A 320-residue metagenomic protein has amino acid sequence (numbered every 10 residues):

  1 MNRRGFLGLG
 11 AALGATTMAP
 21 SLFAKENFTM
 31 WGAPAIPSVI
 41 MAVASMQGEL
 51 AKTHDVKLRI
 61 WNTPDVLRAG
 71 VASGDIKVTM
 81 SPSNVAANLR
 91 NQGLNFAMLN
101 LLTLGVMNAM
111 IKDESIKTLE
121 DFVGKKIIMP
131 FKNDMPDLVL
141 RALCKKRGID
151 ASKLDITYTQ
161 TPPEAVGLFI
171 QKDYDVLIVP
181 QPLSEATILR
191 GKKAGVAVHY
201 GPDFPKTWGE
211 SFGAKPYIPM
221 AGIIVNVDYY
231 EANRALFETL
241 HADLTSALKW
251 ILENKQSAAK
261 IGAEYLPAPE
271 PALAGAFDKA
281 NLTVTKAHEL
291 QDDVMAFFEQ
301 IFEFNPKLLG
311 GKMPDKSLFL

Functional and structural regions predicted by a protein language model:
M1-L13: N-terminal secretory signal peptides and thylakoid transit peptides that target proteins across membranes
A24-D150, I156-T159, D175, Q181 (+1 more regions): Short, glycine-/small- and polar/acidic-enriched structural segments that line small-molecule recognition paths
E49-T53, D203-P216, T283-Q291: Short, solvent-exposed loop/beta-turn-alpha elements that line the ligand-binding surface or hinge of extracytoplasmic
D75, M80, R90, F131 (+6 more regions): Sec/Tat-exported extracytoplasmic proteins
N84-V85, E164-I261: Pocket-lining segment of extracytoplasmic ligand-binding domains
Y230-F304: Secondary-structure end/capping motifs
M295-L320: Conserved C-terminal helix/tail region of periplasmic/extracytoplasmic solute-binding proteins
